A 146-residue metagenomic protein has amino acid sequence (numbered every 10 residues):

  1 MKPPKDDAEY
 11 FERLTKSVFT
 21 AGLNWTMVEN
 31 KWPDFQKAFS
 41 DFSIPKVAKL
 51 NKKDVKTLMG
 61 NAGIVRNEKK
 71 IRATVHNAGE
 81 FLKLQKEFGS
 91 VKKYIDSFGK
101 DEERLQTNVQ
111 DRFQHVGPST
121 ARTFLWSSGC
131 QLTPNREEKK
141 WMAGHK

Functional and structural regions predicted by a protein language model:
M1-L58, I64: N-terminal polyanion-binding entry modules of DNA glycosylases/AP lyases and select other DNA-binding proteins
A8, E12, E68-V75, R122: Non-catalytic, well-ordered alpha-helical scaffold segments
F19, S40, G79-L82, Q114 (+1 more regions): Hydrophobic/aromatic-lined pockets within catalytic cores
P33, K52, G79, W126-G129: Short amphipathic alpha-helical surface patches that mediate protein-protein
S40-N108: Alpha-helical ds-nucleic-acid-binding substructure associated with the helix-hairpin-helix region of base-excision DNA
Q106-Q110, Q114, T123-K146: Phosphate-backbone recognition surface of nucleic-acid-processing proteins
